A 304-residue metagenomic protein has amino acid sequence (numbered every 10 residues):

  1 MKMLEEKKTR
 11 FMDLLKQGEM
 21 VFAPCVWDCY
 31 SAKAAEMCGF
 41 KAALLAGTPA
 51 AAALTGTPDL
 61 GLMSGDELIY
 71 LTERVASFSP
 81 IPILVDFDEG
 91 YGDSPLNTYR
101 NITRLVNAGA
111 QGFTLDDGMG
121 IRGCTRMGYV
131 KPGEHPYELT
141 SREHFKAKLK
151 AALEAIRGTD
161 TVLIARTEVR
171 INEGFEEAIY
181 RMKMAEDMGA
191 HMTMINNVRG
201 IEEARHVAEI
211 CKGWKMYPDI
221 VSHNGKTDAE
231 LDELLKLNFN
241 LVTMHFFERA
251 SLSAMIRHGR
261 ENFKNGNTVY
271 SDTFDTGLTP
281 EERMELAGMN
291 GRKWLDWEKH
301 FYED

Functional and structural regions predicted by a protein language model:
K2-L4, F11, F247-D304: Extended, intrinsically disordered, low-complexity segments
K2-T243, W297-D304: Alpha/beta enzyme core
